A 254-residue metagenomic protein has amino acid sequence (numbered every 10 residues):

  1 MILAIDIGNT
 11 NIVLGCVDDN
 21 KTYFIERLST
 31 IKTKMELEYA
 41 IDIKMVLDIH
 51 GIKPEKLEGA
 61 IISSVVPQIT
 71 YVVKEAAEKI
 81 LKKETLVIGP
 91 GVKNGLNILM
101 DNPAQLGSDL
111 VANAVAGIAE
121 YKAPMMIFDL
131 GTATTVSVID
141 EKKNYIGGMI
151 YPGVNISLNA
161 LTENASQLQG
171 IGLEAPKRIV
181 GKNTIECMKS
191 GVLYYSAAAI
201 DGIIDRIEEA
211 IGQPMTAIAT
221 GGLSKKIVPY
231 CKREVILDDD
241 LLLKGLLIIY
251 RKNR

Functional and structural regions predicted by a protein language model:
M1-I25, G117, A123-Y145, L161 (+1 more regions): Gly/Thr-rich phosphate-binding beta-strand-loop-beta motif of the actin/hexokinase/Hsp70
M1-V92: N-terminal glycine/serine-rich phosphate-binding loop of ATP-dependent small-molecule kinases, especially carbohydrate
I31-L37, L106-S108, N113-V115, A119-K122 (+4 more regions): Glycine-rich phosphate-binding loop plus the immediately following alpha-helix
T33-K34, V92-G95, L241-G245: A short acidic, often aromatic-flanked loop/helix-cap motif at beta-alpha or helix-coil junctions that lines enzyme
H50-E55, E120-K122, A210-Q213: Glycine-rich phosphate-binding loop signature in dinucleotide/nucleotide-binding domains
I52-L106, K142-G148, G153-V154, N183-L193 (+3 more regions): Short beta-strand-loop/turn "lid" adjacent to the catalytic site in phosphate-handling enzymes
D109-A112, S166, K225, V235-R254: Glycine-rich phosphate-binding/hydrolytic loop that grips phosphoryl groups
G117, A198-R206, I249: Phosphate/ATP-binding catalytic cores across multiple sugar-kinase/actin-like superfamilies, primarily ASKHA
